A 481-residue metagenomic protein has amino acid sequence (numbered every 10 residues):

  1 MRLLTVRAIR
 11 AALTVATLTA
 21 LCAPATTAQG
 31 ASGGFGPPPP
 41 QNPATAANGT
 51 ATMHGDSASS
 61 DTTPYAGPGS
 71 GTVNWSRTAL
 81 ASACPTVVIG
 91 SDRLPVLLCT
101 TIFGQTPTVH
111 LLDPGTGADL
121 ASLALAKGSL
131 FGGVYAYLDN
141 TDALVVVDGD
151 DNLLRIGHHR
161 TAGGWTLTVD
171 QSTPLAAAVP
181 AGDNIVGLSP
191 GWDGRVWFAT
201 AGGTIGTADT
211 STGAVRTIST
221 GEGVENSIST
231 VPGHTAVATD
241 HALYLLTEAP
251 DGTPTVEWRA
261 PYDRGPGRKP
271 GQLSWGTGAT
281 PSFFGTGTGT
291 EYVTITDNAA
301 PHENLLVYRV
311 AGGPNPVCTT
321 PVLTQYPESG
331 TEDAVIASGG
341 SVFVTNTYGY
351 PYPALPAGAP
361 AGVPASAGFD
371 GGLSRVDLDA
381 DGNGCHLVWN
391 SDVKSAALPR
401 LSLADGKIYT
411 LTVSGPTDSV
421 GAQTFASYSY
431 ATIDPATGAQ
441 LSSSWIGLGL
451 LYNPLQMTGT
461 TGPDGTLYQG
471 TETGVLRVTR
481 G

Functional and structural regions predicted by a protein language model:
R2-V15, T19-G115, D119-S122, G133 (+2 more regions): Sequence/structural signature of beta-propeller modules and their immediately flanking N-terminal secretory/stalk
L80-G90, A126-T141, A177-S189, G221-P232 (+5 more regions): Repeated scaffold domains used in trafficking and secretory/extracellular systems, primarily beta-propellers
C99, E291-D297, E332-L450: Loop/turn-rich, solvent-exposed surfaces of beta-rich toroidal or solenoidal domains
I102-D113, D150-T161, G202-D209, H241-T247 (+4 more regions): Structural motif
A124-G128, T168-A181, T255-S274, T319-E328 (+2 more regions): Surface-exposed loop and turn segments in beta-propeller and other repeat-based domains that flank or scaffold
A124-G132, D150-D151, G157-D193, T200-T204 (+2 more regions): Asp-box/WD-like beta-propeller blade repeats and closely related beta-sheet repeat scaffolds
S229-T331, I336-A337: Long, internal scaffold/assembly segments composed of regular secondary structure
N453-G481: Blade-level signature of beta-propeller repeat domains, shared across WD40, Kelch, NHL, RCC1 and BNR/Asp-box propellers
